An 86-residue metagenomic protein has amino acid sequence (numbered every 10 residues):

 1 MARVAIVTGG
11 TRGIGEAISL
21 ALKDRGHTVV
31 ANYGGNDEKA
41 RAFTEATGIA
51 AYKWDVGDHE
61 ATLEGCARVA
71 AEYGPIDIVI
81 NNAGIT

Functional and structural regions predicted by a protein language model:
V4-V7, V79-I80: Conserved hydrophobic beta-strands of the Rossmann-like cofactor-binding core in SDR/related NAD(P)H-dependent
T11-G13: Conserved glycine-rich cofactor-binding loop
E16-L20: Residues forming the Rossmann-fold NAD(P)(H) cofactor-binding site
R25-R41: Conserved glycine-rich Rossmann-like NAD(P)H-binding loop of the short-chain dehydrogenase/reductase
D37, W54-A67: The beta1-alpha1 cofactor-binding region of Rossmann-like NAD(H)/NADP(H)-dependent oxidoreductases
A67-N81: A glycine-rich helix->loop->beta "capping" turn within Rossmann-like NAD(P)(H)-dependent oxidoreductase domains
N82-T86: Conserved NAD(P)H cofactor-binding loop of Rossmann-fold oxidoreductase domains
